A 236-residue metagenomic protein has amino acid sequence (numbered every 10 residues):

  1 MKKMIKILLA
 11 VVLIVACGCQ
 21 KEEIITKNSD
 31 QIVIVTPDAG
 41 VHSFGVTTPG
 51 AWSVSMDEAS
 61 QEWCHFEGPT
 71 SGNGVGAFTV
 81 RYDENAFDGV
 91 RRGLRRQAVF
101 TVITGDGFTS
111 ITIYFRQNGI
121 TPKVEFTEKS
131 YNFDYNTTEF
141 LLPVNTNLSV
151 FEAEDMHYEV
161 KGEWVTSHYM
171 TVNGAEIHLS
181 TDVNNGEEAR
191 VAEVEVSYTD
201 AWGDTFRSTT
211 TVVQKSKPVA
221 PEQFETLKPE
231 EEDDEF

Functional and structural regions predicted by a protein language model:
K2-A10: Sec-dependent signal peptide recognition, specifically the positively charged N-region followed immediately by
V15-P37, H65, T205, V213-P229 (+1 more regions): Bacterial Sec-dependent N-terminal signal peptides
V33-A39, Y131-T137: Short, solvent-exposed loop/linker segments at the N-terminal edge of repeated beta-sheet extracellular domains
H42, G76, L94-A98, F140 (+2 more regions): Exposed beta-strand face motif in extracellular beta-rich ectodomains
G45-T79, L148-H178: Surface-exposed binding patches on compact interaction domains or structured appendages
D83-R92, D182-E187: Short, surface-exposed loop/turn segments at beta-strand-coil junctions that are enriched for proline with nearby
V90-D106, E188-D200: A short beta-strand micro-motif common to beta-rich folds, especially ectodomain repeats
G107-I120, W202-P218: C-terminal edge beta-strand
